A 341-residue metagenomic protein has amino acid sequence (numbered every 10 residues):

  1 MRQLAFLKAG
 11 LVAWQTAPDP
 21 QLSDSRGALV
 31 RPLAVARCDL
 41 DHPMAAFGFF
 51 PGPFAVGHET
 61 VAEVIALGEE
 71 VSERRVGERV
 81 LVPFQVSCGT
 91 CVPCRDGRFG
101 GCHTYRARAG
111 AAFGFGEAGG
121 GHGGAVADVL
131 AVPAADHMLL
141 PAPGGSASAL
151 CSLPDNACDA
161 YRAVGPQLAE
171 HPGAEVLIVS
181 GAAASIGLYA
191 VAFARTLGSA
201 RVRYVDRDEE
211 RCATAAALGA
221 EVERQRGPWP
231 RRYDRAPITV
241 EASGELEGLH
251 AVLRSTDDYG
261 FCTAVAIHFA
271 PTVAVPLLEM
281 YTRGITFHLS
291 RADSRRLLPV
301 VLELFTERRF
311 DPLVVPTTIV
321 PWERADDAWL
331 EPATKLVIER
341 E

Functional and structural regions predicted by a protein language model:
P20-A36, A45-R95, G100, H122-G123 (+1 more regions): Glycine-rich beta-strand-centered segment in the early N-terminal region that forms part of a ligand/cofactor-binding
V61, L81, L139, I178 (+4 more regions): Structural detector of well-ordered beta-strand residues that form the stable sheet scaffold of enzyme domains
R79-V80, D128, P143-W229: Mid-domain Rossmann-like dinucleotide-binding core that forms the NAD(H)/NADP(H) cofactor-binding site
F84, G181, S243: Glycine-rich, N-terminal phosphate-binding loop of Rossmann-like dinucleotide-binding domains
C88-G181: NAD(P)H dinucleotide-binding glycine-rich loop of Rossmann-like/cofactor-binding domains, especially the beta1-alpha1
L168-L177, L197, R203, E209-T286: Glycine-rich cofactor phosphate-binding loops and adjacent beta1-alpha1 units of small-molecule cofactor enzyme domains
H250, R295-E341: C-terminal hydrophobic helical "lid"/dimerization subdomain of Rossmann-like NAD(P)H-dependent oxidoreductases
